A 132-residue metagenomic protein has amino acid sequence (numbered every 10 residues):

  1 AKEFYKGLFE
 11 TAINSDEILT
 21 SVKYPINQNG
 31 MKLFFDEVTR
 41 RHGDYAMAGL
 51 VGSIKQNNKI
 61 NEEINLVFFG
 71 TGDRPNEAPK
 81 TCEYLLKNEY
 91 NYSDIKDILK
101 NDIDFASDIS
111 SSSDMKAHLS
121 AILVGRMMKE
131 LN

Functional and structural regions predicted by a protein language model:
A1-N132: C-terminal structural segment of proteins
